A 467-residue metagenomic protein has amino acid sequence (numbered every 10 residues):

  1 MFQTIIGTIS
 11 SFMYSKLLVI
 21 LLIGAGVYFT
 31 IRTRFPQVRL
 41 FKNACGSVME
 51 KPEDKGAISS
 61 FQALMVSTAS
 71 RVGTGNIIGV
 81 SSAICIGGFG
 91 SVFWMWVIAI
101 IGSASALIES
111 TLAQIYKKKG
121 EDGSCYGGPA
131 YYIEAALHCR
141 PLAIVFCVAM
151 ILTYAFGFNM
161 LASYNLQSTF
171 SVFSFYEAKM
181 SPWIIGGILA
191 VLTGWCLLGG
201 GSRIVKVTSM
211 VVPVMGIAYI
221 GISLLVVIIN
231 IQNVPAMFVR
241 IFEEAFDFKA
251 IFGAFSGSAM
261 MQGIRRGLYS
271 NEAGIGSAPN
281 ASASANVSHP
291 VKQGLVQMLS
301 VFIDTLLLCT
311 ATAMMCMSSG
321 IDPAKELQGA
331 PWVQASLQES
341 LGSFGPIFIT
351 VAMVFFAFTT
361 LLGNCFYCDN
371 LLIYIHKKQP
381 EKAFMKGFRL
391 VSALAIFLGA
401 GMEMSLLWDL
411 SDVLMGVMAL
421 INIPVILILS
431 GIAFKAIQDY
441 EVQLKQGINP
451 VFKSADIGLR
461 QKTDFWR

Functional and structural regions predicted by a protein language model:
M1-T74, I84-S91, G102, V425-R467: N-terminal alpha-helical transmembrane segments of multi-pass membrane transport and channel/translocase proteins
F2, L18, T33-Q37, G75-V80 (+7 more regions): Transmembrane helix-loop junctions in multi-pass membrane proteins
L21-Y28, R32-C45, N165-F170, S181-I229 (+4 more regions): Membrane-interface loop-to-helix entry segments
A25-T30, I98-G123, P129-A130, E134-Y164 (+3 more regions): Helix-loop-helix module between adjacent transmembrane segments
T30, I108-K117, E121, I222-R240 (+4 more regions): Extracellular/periplasmic helix-exit of transmembrane alpha-helices
F35-S60, S82, G88-F89, A104-L137 (+3 more regions): Flexible loop linkers connecting adjacent transmembrane helices in multi-pass alpha-helical membrane transporters
D54-I86, L112-A130, E134, I151 (+1 more regions): Alpha-helical membrane segments and immediately flanking helix-loop junctions that form or couple to the substrate/ion
I101-E109, G187-G201, V212-Q232, R265-R266 (+2 more regions): Selective recognition of specific alpha-helical transmembrane segments in multi-pass small-molecule
